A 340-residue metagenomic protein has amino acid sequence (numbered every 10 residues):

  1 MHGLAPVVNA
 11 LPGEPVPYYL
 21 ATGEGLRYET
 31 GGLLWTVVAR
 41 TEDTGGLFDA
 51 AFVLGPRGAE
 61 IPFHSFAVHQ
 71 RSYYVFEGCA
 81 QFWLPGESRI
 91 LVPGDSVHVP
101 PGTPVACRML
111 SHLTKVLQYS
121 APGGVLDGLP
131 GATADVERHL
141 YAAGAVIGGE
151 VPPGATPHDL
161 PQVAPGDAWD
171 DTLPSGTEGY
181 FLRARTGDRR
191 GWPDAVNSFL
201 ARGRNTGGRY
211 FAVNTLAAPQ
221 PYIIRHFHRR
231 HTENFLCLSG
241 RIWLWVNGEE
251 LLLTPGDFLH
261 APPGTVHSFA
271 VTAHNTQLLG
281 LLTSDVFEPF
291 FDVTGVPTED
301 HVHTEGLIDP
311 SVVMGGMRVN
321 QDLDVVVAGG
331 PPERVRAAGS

Functional and structural regions predicted by a protein language model:
M1-L47, E137-R209, H303-S340: A short, N-terminal "cap"/entry segment at the start of jelly-roll beta-barrel domains of the cupin/DSBH fold
Y19-A21, S72, C79, G86-T103 (+3 more regions): Short acidic-glycine-tyrosine-enriched beta hairpin
A21, G31-A39, D49-F66, P193-A201 (+1 more regions): Conserved short histidine dyad/triad with adjacent acidic residue
G31, W83-E87, P101, L110 (+3 more regions): Short strand-coil-strand connectors
E42, A59-I61, A67, A80 (+7 more regions): Hydrophobic small-molecule pocket/channel-lining residues, especially in calycin-type beta-barrels
T44, Q81, I90-D95, P101-D127 (+1 more regions): Ligand-binding loop in jelly-roll beta-barrel domains
A50-R57, S65-L84, Y119, A212-P219 (+2 more regions): Short, conserved beta-strand element in jelly-roll/cupin
H112-A155, H274-D322: A contiguous, mid-protein "functional segment" used to position or interact with cofactors/ions or partner subunits
